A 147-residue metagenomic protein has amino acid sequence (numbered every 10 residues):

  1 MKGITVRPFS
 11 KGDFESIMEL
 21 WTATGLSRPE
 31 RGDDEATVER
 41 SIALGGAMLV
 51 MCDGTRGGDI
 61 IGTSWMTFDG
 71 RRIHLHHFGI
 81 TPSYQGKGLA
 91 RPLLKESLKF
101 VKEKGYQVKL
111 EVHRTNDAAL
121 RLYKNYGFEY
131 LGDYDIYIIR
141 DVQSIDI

Functional and structural regions predicted by a protein language model:
M1-G12, D141-I147: Conserved N-terminal entry element of GNAT/NAT acetyltransferase domains
I4, P8-H77, T81, L94-K95 (+2 more regions): Acetyl-CoA-dependent GNAT
H77-G79, Y84, G88, G127: Conserved functional loop/turn residues at catalytic and ligand-binding sites
P82, L110-L120, I138-V142: Conserved beta-strand-loop-alpha-helix junction that forms the acyl-donor binding cleft
G86-K99, R121, N125: Conserved acetyl-CoA-binding loop-helix of GNAT-fold acetyltransferases
V101-V112: Conserved GNAT acetyl-CoA-binding A-motif
K124-N125, Y130-Q143: Acyl-donor-binding surface of acyltransferase catalytic domains
